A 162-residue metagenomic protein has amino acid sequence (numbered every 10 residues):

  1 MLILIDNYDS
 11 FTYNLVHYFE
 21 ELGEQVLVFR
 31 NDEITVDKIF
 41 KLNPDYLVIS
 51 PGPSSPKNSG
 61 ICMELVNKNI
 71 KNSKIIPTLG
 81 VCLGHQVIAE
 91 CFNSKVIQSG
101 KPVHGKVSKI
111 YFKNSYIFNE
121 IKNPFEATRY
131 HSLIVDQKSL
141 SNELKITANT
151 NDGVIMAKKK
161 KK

Functional and structural regions predicted by a protein language model:
M1-I76: N-terminal beta1-alpha1 cap of cysteine-dependent amidohydrolase-like domains
Y13, D37, Q86-E90, N119 (+1 more regions): Alpha-helical elements of the RecA-like P-loop NTPase motor core of helicases
E20, K38-K41, I88-E90, Q137-S141 (+1 more regions): Short loop/helix-cap segments at secondary-structure boundaries that form the rim of catalytic
L27-E33, S108-Y111, A127-H131, A148-N151: Short gly/ser/thr-rich secondary-structure transition/capping motifs
P44-E120: Cysteine-nucleophile active-site neighborhood
Y116-K162: Catalytic beta-strand/loop cores that center a nucleophilic Ser/Cys/Thr and support acyl-enzyme chemistry
